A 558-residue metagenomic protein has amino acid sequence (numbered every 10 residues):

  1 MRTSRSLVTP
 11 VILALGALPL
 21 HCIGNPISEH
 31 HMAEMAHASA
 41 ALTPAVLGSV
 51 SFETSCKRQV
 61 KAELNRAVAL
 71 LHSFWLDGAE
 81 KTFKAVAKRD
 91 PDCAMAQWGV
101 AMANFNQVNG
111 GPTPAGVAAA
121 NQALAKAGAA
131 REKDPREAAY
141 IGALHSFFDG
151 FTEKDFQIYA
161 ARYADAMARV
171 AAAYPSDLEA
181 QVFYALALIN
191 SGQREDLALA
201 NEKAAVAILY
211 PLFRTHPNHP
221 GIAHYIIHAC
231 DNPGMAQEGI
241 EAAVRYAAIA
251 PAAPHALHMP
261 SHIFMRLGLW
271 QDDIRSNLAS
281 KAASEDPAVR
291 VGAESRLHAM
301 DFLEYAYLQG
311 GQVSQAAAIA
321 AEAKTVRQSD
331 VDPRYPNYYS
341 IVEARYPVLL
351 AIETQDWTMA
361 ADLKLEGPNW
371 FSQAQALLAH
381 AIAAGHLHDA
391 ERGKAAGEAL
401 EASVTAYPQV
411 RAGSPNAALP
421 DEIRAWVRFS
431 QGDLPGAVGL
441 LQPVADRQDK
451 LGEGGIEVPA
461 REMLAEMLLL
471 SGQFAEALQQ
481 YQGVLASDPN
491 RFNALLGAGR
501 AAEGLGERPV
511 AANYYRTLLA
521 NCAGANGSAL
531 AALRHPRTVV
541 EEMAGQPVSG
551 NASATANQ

Functional and structural regions predicted by a protein language model:
K57-R58, P91, A96-W98, K133-D134 (+13 more regions): Residue signature of alpha-solenoid helical repeat architecture, marking inter-repeat boundaries and helix-start
N65, G99, I141-S146, F183 (+10 more regions): "A position-specific structural signal for the A-helix of alpha-solenoid helical repeats
K88-R89, A173, F213-T215, R245-A252 (+7 more regions): Solenoid-like repeat scaffolds
A94, A101, F105, A115-A129 (+6 more regions): TPR/TPR-like (Sel1-like) alpha-helical repeat modules
